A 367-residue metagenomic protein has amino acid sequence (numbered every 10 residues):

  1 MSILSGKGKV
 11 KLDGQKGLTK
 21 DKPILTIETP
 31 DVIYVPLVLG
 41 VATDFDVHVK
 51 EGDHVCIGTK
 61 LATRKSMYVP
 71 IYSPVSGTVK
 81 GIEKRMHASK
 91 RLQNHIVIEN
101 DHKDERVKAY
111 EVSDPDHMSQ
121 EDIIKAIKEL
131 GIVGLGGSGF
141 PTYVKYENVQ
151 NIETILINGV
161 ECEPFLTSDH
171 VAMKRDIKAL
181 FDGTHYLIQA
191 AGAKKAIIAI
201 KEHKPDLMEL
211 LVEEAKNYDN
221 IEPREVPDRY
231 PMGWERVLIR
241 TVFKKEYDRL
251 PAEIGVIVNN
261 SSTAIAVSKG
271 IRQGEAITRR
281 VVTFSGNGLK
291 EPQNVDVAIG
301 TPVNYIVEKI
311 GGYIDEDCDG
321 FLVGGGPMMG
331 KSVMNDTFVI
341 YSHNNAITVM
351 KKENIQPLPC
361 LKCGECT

Functional and structural regions predicted by a protein language model:
M1-H48, V97: N-terminal, Lys/Arg-enriched amphipathic/low-complexity engagement segments that precede the first folded domain
L39-T43, V55-G58, Y72-G81: Generic structural motif
V47-D53, I355-T367: Cysteine-centered iron-sulfur cluster-binding motifs in ferredoxin-type domains/subunits of redox enzymes
H54-S66, E365-T367: Iron-sulfur cluster-binding cysteine motifs and their immediate structural context in ferredoxin-like electron-transfer
G81, M86-F140, V149, P205: Acidic low-complexity segments
R106, G134, I155-D169, G288: Gly-rich Lys/Arg/Thr-decorated short loops/hinges at beta-loop-alpha junctions or inter-strand turns that position
K174-A191: Histidine-anchored nucleotide/phosphate-binding helix
K194-V303, K309-I314: Hydrophobic alpha-helical positions that pack around
